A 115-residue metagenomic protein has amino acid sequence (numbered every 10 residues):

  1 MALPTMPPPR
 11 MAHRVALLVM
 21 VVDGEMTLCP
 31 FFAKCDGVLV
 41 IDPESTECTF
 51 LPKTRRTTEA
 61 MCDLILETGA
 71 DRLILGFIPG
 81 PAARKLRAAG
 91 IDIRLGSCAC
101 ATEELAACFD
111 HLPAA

Functional and structural regions predicted by a protein language model:
M1-R56, A60, E67-T68, R87-A88 (+1 more regions): Non-catalytic interface/targeting segments
L64, T68-P81: Amphipathic, hydrophobic secondary-structure cores in small proteins
